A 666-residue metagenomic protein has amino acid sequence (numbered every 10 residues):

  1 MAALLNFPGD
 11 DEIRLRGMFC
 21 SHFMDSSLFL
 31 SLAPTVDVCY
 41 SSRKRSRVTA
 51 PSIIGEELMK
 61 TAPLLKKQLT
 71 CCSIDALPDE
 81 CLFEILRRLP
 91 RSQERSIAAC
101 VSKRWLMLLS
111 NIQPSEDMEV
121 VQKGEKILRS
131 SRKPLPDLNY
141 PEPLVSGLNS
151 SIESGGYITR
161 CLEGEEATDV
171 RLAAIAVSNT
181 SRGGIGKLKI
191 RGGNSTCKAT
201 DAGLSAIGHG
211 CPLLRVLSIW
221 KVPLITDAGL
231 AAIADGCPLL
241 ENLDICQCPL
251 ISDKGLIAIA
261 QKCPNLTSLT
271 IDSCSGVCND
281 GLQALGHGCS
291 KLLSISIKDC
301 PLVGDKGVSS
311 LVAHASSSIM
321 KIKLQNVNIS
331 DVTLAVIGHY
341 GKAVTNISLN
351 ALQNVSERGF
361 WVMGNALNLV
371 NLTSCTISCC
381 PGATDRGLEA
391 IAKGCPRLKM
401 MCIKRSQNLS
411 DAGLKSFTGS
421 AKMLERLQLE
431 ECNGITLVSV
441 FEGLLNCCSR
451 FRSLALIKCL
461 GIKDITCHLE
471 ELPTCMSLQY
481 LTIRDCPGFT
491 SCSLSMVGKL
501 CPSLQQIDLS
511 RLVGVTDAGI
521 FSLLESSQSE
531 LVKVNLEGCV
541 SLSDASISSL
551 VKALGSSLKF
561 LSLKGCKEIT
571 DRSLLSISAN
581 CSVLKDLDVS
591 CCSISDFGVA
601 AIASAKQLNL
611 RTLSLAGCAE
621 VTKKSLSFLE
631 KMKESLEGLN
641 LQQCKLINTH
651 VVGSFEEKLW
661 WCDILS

Functional and structural regions predicted by a protein language model:
A2-G208, P212-A234, N242, Q247-S252 (+18 more regions): N-terminal adaptor-interaction module of cullin-RING ubiquitin ligase components
I97-A99, D117-M118, A228, K254 (+19 more regions): Intrinsically disordered, low-complexity regions enriched in proline, serine, glycine and charged residues
N111, S151-Y157, T180-K187, H209-V216 (+22 more regions): Leucine-rich repeat
I190, I219, I245, I271 (+14 more regions): LRR/LRR-like solenoid scaffold signature
G193-T196, V222-P223, C248-P249, C274 (+14 more regions): Conserved "Asn-ladder"/turn position within leucine-rich repeats
T196, I225-T226, I251-S252, V277-C278 (+19 more regions): Leucine-rich repeat
H468-L469: Change "centered on extracellular leucine-rich repeats
S595-D596, A600, S614, V621-K631 (+1 more regions): Terminal (and in a subset, N-terminal) low-complexity or junction segments at the ends of helical repeat RNA-binding
